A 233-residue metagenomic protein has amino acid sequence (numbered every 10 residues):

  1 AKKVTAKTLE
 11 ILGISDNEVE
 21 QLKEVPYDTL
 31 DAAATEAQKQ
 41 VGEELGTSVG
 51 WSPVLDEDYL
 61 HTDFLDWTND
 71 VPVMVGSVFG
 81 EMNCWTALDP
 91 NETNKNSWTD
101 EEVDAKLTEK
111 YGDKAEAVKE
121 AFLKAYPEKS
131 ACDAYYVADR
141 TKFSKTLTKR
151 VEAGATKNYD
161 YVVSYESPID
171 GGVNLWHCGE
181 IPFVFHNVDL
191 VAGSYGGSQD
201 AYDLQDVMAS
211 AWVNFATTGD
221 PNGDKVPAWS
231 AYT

Functional and structural regions predicted by a protein language model:
A1-W98, A131-K149: Substrate-access "cap/lid" subdomains that shape and gate the entrance to catalytic or ligand-binding pockets
K3, D113, A117, A138 (+2 more regions): A non-catalytic, amphipathic alpha-helix used as a structural packing/dimerization or gating element in enzyme scaffolds
L12, P26, A34, F122 (+3 more regions): Sec/Tat-exported extracytoplasmic proteins
T29, N69-P72, D113-A117, A153-Y159: Loop/turn elements at helix/coil->beta-strand transitions in domains of secreted/extracellular proteins
A87-Y111, S230: Short Gly/aromatic-enriched secondary-structure transition segments
E101, A105-P127: Glycine-centered helix-coil hinge/cap
V118-S130, N187-Y195: Short glycine/proline-rich turn/loop motifs
K142-T233: Mobile gating loops/cap/lid regions near enzyme active sites that modulate substrate access
